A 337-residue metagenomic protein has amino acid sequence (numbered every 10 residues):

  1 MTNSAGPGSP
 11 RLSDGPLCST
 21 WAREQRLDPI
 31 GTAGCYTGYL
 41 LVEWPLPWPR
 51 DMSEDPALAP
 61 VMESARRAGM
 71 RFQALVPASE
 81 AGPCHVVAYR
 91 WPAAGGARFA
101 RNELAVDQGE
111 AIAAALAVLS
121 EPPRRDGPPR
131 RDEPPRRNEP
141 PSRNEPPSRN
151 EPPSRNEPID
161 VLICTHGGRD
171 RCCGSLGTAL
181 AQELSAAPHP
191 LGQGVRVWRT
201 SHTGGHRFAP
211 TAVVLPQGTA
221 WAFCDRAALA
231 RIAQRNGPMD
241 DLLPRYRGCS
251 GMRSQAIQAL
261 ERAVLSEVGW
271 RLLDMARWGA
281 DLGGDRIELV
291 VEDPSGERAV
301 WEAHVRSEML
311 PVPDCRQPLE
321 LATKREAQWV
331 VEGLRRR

Functional and structural regions predicted by a protein language model:
T2-R131, R149-R337: Histidine/cysteine-enriched polar flanking segments
R130-D132, R136-N150: Intrinsically disordered, low-complexity repeat regions of secreted/extracellular protein precursors
